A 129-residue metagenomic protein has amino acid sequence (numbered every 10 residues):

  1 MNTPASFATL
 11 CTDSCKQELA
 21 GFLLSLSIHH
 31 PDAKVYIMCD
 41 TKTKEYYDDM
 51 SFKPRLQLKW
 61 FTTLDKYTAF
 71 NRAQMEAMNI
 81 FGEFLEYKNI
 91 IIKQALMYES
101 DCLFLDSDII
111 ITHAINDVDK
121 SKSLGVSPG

Functional and structural regions predicted by a protein language model:
M1-G129: Glycosyltransferase catalytic domains, chiefly GT-A lineage
